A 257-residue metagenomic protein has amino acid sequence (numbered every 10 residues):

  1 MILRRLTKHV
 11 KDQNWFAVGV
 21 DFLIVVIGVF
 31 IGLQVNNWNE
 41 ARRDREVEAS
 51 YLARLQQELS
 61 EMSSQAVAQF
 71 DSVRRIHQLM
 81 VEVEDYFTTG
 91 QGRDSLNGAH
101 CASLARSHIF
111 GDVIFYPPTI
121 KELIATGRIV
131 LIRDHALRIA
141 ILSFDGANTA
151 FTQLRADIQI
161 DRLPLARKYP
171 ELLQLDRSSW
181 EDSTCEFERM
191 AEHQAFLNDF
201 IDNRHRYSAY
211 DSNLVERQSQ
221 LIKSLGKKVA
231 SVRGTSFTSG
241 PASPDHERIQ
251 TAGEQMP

Functional and structural regions predicted by a protein language model:
M1-F16, F30, N37-P257: Long, hydrophobic alpha-helical segments that serve as membrane-spanning/inserting helices
V20-Q34: Hydrophobic membrane-insertion alpha-helices, especially the h-region of bacterial N-terminal signal peptides
